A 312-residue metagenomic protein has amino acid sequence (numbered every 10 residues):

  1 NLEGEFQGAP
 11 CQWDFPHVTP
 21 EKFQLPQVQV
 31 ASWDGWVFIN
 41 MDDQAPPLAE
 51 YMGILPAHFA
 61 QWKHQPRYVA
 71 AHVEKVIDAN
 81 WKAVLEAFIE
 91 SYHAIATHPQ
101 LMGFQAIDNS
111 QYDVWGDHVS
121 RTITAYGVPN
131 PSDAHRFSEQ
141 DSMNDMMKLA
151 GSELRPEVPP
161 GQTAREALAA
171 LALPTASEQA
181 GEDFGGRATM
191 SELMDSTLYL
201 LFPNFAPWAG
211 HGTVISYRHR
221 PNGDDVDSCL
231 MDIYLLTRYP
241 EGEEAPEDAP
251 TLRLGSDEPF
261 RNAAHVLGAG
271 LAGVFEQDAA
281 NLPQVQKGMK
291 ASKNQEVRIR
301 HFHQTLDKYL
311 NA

Functional and structural regions predicted by a protein language model:
N1-Q24, Q29: Long, hydrophobic, well-ordered secondary-structure blocks that form the structural core and pocket-lining surfaces
V28-S32, W36-A312: C-terminal catalytic domain of Rieske-type non-heme iron oxygenases
